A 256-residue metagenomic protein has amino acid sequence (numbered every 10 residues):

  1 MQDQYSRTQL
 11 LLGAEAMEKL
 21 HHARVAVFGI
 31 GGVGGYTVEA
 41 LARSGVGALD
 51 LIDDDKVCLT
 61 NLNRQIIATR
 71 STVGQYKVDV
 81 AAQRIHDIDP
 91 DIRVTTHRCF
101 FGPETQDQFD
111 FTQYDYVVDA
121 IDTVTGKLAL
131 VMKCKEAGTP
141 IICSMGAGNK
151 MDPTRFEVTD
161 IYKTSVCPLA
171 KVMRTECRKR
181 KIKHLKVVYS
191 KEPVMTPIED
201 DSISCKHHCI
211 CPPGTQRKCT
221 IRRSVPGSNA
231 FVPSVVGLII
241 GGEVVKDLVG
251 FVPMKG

Functional and structural regions predicted by a protein language model:
M1-A26: N-terminal charged helix/coil linker that caps or initiates catalytic domains
Q2, F109-Q113, G126, E136 (+4 more regions): Glycine-rich phosphate/adenylate-binding loop
V27-G29, I52: Conserved N-terminal Rossmann-fold NAD(P)-binding element of oxidoreductases
V33-G34: Hydrophobic/small residue at the entry helix of a nucleotide-binding pocket
V46, L51-D89: Glycine-rich phosphate-binding loop and adjoining beta1-alpha1-beta2 segment of Rossmann-like nucleotide-binding folds
R98-Q106: Conserved SAM/SAH-binding loop
A120-I121, S144: Short, well-ordered coil/turn residues at beta-beta hairpins and beta-strand->alpha-helix junctions within
